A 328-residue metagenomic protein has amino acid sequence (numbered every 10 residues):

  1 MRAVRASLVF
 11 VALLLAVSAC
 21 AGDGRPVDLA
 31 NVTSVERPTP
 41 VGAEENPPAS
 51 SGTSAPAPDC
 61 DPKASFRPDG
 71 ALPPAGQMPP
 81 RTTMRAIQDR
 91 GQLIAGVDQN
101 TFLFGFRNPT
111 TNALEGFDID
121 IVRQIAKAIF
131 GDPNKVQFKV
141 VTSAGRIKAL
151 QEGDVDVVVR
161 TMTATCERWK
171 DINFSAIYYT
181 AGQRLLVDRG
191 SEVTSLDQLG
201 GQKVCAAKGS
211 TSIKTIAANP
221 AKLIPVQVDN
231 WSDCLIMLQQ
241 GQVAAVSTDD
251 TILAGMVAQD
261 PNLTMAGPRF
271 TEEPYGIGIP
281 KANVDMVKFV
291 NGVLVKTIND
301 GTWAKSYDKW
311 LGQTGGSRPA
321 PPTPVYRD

Functional and structural regions predicted by a protein language model:
L14-A19: C-terminal motif of bacterial Sec signal peptides marking the signal peptidase cleavage site
C20-G24: Bacterial signal peptide processing site
V32-V158: Extracytoplasmic small-molecule ligand-binding "clamshell" domains of the periplasmic binding protein/Venus flytrap
A43-M78, S210, I277-G315: Extended ligand-binding regions for polar small-molecule ligands
F102, L114-I129, M162-T165, A181-L235 (+2 more regions): Bilobed "Venus flytrap"/periplasmic-binding protein-like clamshell domains and structurally analogous long
K127, N134-Q198: Acidic, polar ligand-binding/catalytic clefts
T161-K170, Q239-E272: A ligand-binding cleft/hinge motif common to bilobed small-molecule-binding domains
Y179-V187, A254-N291, T314-D328: Periplasmic-binding protein-like
